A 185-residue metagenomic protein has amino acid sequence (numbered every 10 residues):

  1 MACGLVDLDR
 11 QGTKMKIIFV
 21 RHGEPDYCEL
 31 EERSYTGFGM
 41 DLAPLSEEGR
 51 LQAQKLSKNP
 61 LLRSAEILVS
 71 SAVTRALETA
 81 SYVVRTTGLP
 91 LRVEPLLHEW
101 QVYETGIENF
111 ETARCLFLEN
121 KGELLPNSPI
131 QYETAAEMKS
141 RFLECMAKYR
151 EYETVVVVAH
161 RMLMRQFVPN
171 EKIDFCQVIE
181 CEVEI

Functional and structural regions predicted by a protein language model:
D7-K16, N59, R92, L96-C115 (+2 more regions): Acidic, low-complexity terminal tails and accessory targeting/binding regions of phosphate-metabolizing enzymes
K16-R92, Q177-I179: Active-site-proximal alpha-helix that buttresses catalytic centers in soluble enzyme cores
I17, E66, E153-R161: Generic beta-sheet signal
D26, A76-L77, W100-Q101, L163-R165: Short, active-site-adjacent cap segments at secondary-structure transitions
E29-L30, S34, G39-P44, R85-R141: Phosphate-handling substructures
S70-T74, L96, V158-M162: Short, well-ordered beta-to-alpha junction loops that form the rim of enzyme active sites and present histidine/acidic
M138-R150: A short, acidic, amphipathic alpha-helical segment used as a generic capping/interface helix at domain edges
